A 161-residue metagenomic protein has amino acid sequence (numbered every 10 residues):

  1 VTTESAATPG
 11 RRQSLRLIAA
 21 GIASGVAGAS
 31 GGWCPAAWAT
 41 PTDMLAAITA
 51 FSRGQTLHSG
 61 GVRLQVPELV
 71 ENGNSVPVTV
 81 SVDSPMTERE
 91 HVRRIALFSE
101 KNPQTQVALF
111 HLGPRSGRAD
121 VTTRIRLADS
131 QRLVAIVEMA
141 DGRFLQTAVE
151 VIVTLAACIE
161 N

Functional and structural regions predicted by a protein language model:
V1-G10, A20-S24: N-terminal secretory signal peptides
G28-V62: C-terminal segment of N-terminal export signals and the immediately downstream linker at the start of the mature
P77-P85: Short edge beta-strand/loop segments characteristic of extracellular beta-sandwich folds
P103-R126: An anionic, turn-rich surface loop/hairpin at beta-sheet edges that serves as a generic interaction/coordination patch
A128-R132: Extracellular Ig-like/FN3 beta-sandwich strand-entry sites
A140-Q146: Short acidic/polar inter-strand loop motif in beta-rich domains
E150-T154: Short beta-strand edge segments in extracellular beta-sheet folds
